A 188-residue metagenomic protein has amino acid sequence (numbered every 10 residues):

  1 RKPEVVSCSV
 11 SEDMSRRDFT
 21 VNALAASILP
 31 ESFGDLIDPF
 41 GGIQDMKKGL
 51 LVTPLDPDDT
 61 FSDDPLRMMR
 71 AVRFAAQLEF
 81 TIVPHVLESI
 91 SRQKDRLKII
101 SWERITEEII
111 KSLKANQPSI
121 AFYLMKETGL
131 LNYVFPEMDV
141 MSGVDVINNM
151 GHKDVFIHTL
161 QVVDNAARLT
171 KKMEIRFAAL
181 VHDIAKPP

Functional and structural regions predicted by a protein language model:
R1-P188: Catalytic cores of the polymerase beta-like nucleotidyltransferase superfamily and closely associated nucleotide
